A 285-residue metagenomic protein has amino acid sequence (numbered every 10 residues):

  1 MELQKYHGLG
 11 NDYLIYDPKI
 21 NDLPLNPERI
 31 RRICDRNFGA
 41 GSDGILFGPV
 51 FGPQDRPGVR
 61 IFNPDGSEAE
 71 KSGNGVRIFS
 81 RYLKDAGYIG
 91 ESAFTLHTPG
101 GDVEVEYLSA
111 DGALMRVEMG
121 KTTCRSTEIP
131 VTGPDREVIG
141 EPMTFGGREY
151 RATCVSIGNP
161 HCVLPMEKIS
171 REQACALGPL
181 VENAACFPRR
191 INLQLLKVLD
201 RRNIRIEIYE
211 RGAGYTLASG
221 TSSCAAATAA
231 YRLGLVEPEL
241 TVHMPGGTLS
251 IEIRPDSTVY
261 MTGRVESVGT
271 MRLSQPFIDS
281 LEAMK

Functional and structural regions predicted by a protein language model:
M1-D111, C162-K285: A glycine-rich beta-to-alpha transition motif near the start of alpha/beta enzyme domains, typified by
E106, E118, P130, P142-T144 (+1 more regions): Generic structural detector for well-ordered beta-strands
A113-M119: Short, solvent-exposed secondary-structure boundary/capping segments
K121-T122, T248: Short, charged beta-turn/beta-strand-edge "cap" motif at the junction between a beta-strand and an adjacent loop
T123-Y150: Active-site glycine-rich loop that binds ribose-phosphate moieties when present
